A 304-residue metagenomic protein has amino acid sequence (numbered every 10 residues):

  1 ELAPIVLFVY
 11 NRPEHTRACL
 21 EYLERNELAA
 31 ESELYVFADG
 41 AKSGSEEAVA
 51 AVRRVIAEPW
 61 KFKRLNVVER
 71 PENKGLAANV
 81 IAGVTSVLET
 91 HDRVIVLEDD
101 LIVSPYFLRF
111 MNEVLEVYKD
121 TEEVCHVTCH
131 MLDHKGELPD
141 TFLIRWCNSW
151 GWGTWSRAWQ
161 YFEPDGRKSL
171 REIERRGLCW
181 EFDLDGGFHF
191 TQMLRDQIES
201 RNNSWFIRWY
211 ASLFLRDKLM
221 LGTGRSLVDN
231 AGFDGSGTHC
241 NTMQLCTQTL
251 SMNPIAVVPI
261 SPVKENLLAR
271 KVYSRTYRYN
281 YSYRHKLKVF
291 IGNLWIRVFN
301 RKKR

Functional and structural regions predicted by a protein language model:
E1-V96, L101-R304: An acidic/histidine-cluster motif and surrounding catalytic segment that typifies divalent-metal-assisted enzyme active
